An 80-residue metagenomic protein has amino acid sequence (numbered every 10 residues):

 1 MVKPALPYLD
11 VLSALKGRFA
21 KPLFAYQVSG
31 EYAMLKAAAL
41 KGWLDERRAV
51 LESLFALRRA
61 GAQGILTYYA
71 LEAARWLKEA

Functional and structural regions predicted by a protein language model:
M1-V2, I65-L66: Hydrophobic residues within beta-strands of alpha/beta enzymes
P4-A25, L71-A80: Active-site-adjacent beta->alpha loops and helix N-cap segments on the catalytic face of soluble alpha/beta enzymes
K16-A60, E79: Active-site-adjacent loop and "lid" segments of alpha/beta metabolic enzymes
G61, Y69: Conserved functional loop/turn residues at catalytic and ligand-binding sites
